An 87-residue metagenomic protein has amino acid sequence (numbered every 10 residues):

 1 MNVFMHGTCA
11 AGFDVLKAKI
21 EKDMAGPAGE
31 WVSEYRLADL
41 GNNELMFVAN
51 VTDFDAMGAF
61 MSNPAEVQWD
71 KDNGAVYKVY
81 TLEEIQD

Functional and structural regions predicted by a protein language model:
M1-V67, D72-D87: Short S/T/G/P-rich N-terminal loop/turn motif that feeds into the first structured element of a domain
